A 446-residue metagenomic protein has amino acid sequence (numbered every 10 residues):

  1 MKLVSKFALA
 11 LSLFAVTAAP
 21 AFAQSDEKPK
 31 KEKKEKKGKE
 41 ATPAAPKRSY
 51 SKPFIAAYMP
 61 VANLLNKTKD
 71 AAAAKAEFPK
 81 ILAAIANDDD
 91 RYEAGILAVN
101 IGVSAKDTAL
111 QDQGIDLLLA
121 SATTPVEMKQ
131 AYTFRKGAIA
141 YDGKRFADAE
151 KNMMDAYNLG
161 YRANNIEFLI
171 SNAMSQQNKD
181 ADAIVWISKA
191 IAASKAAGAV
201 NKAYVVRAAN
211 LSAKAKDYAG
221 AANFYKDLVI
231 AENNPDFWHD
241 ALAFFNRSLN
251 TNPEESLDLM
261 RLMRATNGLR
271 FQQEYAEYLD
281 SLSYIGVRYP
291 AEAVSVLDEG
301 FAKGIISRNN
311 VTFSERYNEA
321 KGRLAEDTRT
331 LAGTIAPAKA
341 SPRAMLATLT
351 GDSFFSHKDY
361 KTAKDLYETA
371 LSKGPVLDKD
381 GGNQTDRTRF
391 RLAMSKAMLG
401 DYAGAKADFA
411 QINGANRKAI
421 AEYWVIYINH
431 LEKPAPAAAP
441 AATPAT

Functional and structural regions predicted by a protein language model:
K2-L3, A8-S12, V16-L117, S121-A131 (+2 more regions): N-terminal leader/linker segments that initiate helical-solenoid repeat arrays
Y50-M59, D88-G95, P125-R135, D148 (+11 more regions): Generic helix N-cap/helix-start motif at coil->alpha-helix transitions
I55-A73, S104, R135-D142, M345-T362: Alpha-helical segment of the N-proximal tetratricopeptide repeat
L64-L65, A98, G102, T133 (+8 more regions): Residue at a conserved register position within TPR or TPR-like alpha-solenoid repeats
T68, A105, G143, Q177 (+6 more regions): Structural motif corresponding to the intra-repeat A-B loop/turn of tetratricopeptide repeats
A74-I81, T108-A120, F146-Y157, A181-A193 (+7 more regions): Alpha-helical repeat scaffolds
N310-S353: Flexible internal linker/loop segments at domain or repeat junctions
R343-T446: C-terminal soluble interaction/assembly domains
